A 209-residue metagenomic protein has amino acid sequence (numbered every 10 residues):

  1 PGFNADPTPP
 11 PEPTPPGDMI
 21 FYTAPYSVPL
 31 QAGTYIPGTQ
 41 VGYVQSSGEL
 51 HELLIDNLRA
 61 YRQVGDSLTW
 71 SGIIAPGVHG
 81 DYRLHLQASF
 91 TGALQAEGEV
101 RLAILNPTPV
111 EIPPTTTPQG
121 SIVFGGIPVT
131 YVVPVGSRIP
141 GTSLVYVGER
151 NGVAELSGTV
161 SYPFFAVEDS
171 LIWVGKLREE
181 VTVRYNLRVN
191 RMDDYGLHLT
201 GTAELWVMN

Functional and structural regions predicted by a protein language model:
P1-N209: Surface-exposed, beta-sheet-biased, low-hydrophobicity segments with strongly acidic/polar composition
